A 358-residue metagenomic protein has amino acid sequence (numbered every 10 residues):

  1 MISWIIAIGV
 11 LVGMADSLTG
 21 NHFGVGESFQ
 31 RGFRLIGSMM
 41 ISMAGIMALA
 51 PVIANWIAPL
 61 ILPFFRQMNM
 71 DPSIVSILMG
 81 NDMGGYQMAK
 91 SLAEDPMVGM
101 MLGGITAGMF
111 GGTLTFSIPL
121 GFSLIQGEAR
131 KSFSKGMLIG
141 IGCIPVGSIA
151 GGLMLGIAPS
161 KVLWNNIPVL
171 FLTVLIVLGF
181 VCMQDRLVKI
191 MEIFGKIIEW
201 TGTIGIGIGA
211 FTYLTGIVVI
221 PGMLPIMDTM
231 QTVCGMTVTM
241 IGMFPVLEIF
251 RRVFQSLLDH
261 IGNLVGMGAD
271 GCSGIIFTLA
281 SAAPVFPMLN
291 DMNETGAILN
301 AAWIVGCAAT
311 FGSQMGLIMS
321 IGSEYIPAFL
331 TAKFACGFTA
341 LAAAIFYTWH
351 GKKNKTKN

Functional and structural regions predicted by a protein language model:
M1-G45, L102-F110, T115-P245, M315-N358: Signature of multi-pass transmembrane helix bundles
F23, E27, M47, P51 (+4 more regions): Short helix-terminus and kink motifs of transmembrane alpha helices, predominantly at the cytoplasmic interface
E27-L35, L62-R66, S256-M267: Short amphipathic alpha-helical coupling elements at transmembrane boundaries
I41-A48, S76-L78: Interfacial helix-start motif at the membrane-water boundary
L49-W56, A89-P96, L153-G156, L214-V218: Transmembrane alpha-helix boundary signature
I53-D71: Interfacial/capping segments of alpha-helical transmembrane domains
M68-C143, G268-G322: Alpha-helical membrane segments and immediately flanking helix-loop junctions that form or couple to the substrate/ion
M243, L257-N263, D270-I275, A280: Intrinsically disordered, low-complexity segments enriched in Gly and acidic/Ser/Thr residues that form flexible
